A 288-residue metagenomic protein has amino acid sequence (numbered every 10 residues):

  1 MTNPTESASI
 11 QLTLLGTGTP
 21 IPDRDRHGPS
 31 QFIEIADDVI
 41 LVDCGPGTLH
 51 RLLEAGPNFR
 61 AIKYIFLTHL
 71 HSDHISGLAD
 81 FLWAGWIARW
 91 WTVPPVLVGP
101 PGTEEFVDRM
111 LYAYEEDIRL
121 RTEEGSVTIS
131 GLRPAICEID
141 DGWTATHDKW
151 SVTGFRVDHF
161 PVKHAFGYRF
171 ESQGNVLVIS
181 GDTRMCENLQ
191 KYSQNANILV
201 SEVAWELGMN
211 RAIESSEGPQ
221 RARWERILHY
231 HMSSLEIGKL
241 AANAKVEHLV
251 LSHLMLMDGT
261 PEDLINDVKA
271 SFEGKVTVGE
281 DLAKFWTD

Functional and structural regions predicted by a protein language model:
M1-C186, K191, D263-T287: Binuclear metal-dependent hydrolase catalytic cores
F166-G167, V176, R184-A283: Cap/insert and terminal regions of metallo-dependent hydrolase folds
